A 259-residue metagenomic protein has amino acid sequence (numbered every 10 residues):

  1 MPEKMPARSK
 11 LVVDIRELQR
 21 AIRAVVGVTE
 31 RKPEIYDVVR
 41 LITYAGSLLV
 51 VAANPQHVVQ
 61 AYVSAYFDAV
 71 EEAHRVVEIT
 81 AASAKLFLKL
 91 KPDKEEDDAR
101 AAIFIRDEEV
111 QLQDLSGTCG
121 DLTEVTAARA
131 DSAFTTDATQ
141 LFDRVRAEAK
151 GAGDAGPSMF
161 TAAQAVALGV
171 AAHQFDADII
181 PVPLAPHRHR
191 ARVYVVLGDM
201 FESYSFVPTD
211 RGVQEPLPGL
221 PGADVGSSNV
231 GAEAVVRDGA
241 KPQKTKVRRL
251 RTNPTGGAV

Functional and structural regions predicted by a protein language model:
P2-V259: DNA polymerase processivity clamps
